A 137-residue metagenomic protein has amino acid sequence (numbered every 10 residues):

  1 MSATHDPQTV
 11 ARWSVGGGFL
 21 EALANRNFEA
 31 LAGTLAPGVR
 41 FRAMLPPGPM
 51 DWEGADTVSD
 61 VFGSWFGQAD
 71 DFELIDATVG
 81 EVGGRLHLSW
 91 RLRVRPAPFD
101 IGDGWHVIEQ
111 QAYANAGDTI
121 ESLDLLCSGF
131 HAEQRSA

Functional and structural regions predicted by a protein language model:
M1-G33, P37, A137: Short, low-complexity N-terminal intrinsically disordered segments enriched in polar/charged residues
S2-P7, D60-A137: A beta-strand edge to alpha-helix "cap/lid" segment located at domain peripheries
A11, V15, T57, W105: Soluble or luminal CAZymes and related metallo-dependent hydrolases
R12-S14, M50, D100: Compositionally biased, low-complexity repeat tracts
F19-A22, A30, T34, M44 (+2 more regions): Acidic/proline-rich low-complexity IDRs
L23, R40-F41, G104: Short hydrophobic/aromatic segments of transmembrane alpha-helices and their interfaces
A30, T34-G83: A solvent-exposed, acidic/Ser-Thr-rich amphipathic alpha-helical stretch
